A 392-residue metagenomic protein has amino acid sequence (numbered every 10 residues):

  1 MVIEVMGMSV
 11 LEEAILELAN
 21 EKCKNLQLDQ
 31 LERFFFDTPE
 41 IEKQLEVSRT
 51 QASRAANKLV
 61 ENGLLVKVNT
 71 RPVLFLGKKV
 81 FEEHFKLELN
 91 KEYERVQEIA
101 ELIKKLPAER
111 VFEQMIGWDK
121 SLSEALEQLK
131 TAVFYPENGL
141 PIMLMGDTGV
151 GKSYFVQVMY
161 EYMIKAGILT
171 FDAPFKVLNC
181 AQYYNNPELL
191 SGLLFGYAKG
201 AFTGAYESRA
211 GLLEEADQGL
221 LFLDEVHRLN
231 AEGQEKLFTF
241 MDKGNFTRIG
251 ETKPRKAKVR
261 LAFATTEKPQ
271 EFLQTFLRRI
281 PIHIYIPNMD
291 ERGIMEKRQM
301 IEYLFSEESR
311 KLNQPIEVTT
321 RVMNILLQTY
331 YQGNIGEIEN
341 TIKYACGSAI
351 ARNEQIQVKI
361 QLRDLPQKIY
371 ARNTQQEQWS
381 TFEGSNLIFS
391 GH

Functional and structural regions predicted by a protein language model:
M1-I103, P107, A166-L169, K311-P315 (+2 more regions): N-terminal accessory segments that target, anchor, or regulate ATP-driven/P-loop NTPase machines and associated
V2-R33, L194, R298-L312, R363-H392: Bacterial helix-turn-helix/winged-helix DNA-binding modules and their immediately adjacent linkers
E101-E124, Q328-Q332: Dynamic helix-loop-helix/coil hinge segments at AAA+ ATPase domain boundaries and subdomain interfaces
W118, F155, E251-V259, K268-S380: Nucleotide-binding/hydrolysis machinery
A125, L144, V150, L178 (+9 more regions): Conserved RecA-like P-loop NTPase ATPase core
Q128-T203, G219, V226-H227: Conserved post-Walker A coupling segment in P-loop NTPases
T148, F171-P174, S208-Q218, N230 (+3 more regions): AAA+/SF3 P-loop NTPase mechanochemical coupling elements
V156-V158, Y183-F195, Y206-D242, P269-R279 (+1 more regions): Conserved AAA+/SF3 P-loop NTPase catalytic/coupling segment centered on the Walker-B
